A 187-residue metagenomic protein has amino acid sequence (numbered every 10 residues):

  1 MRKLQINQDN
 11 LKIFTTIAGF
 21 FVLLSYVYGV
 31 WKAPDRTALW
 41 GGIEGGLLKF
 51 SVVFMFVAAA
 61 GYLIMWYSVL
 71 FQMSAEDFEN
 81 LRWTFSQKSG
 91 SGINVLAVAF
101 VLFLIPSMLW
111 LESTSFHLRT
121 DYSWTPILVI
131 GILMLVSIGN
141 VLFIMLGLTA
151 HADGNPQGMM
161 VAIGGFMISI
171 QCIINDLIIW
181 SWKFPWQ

Functional and structural regions predicted by a protein language model:
R2-G19, L47-F50, G90-V95, D153-F166: Alpha-helical transmembrane segments and their helix-start/interface "positive-inside/aromatic belt" motifs in integral
L4-Q5, K32-L48, T114-P126, A152-G154 (+1 more regions): Membrane-interface interhelical loops and short amphipathic "cap" helices that link adjacent transmembrane segments
I13-F14, L48-A58, T125-G139, A162-I168: Alpha-helical transmembrane segments of polytopic membrane proteins
A18-P34, I174: Alpha-helical transmembrane segments of multi-pass membrane proteins
G19, V53-S68, I132-L146, Q171: Hydrophobic cores of alpha-helical transmembrane segments in multi-pass inner/ER membrane proteins, independent
V27-E76: Selected alpha-helical membrane-embedding segments in polytopic membrane proteins
A75-G139: Membrane-proximal helix-loop-helix units in multi-pass membrane proteins
G139-Q187: Terminal transmembrane helical module of multi-pass membrane proteins
